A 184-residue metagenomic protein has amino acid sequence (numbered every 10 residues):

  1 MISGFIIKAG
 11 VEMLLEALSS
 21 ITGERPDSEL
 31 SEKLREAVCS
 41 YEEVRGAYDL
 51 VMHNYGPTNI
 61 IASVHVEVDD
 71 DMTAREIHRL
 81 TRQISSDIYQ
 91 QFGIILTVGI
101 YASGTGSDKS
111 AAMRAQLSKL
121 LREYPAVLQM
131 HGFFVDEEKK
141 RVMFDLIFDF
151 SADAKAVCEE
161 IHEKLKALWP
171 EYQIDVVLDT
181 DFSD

Functional and structural regions predicted by a protein language model:
M1-D184: Alpha-helical transmembrane segments and adjacent TM-loop junctions that form the membrane-embedded core of multi-pass
